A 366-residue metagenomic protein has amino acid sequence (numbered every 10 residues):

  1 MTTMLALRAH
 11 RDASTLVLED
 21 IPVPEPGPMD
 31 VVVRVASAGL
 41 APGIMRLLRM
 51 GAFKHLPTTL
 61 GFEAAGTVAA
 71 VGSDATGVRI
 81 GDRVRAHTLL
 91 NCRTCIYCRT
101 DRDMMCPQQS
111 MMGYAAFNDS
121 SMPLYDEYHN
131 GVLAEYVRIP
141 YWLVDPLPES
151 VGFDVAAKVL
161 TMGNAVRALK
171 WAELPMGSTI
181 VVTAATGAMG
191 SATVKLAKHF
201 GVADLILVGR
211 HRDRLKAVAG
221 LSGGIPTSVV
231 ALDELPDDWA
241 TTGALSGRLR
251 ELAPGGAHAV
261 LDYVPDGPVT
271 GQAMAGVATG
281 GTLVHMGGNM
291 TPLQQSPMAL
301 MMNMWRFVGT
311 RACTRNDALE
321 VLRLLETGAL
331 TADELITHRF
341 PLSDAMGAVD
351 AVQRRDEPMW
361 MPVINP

Functional and structural regions predicted by a protein language model:
M1-M4, G271, R315-P366: C-terminal hydrophobic helical "lid"/dimerization subdomain of Rossmann-like NAD(P)H-dependent oxidoreductases
P24-A38, M50-R99, D103-M104, P148-S150: Glycine-rich beta-strand-centered segment in the early N-terminal region that forms part of a ligand/cofactor-binding
C92-V181: NAD(P)H dinucleotide-binding glycine-rich loop of Rossmann-like/cofactor-binding domains, especially the beta1-alpha1
N164, A188-M189: Hydrophobic/small residue at the entry helix of a nucleotide-binding pocket
V182, K198-P268: Adenosine-nucleotide cofactor-binding segment
A184-A185, G288: NAD(P)H cofactor-binding loop motif with strongest signal on the N-terminal glycine-rich segment
V202-A203, A219-I225, V264-A329, P366: Glycine-rich phosphate-binding loop and adjacent beta-alpha segment of Rossmann(oid) nucleotide-cofactor-binding
